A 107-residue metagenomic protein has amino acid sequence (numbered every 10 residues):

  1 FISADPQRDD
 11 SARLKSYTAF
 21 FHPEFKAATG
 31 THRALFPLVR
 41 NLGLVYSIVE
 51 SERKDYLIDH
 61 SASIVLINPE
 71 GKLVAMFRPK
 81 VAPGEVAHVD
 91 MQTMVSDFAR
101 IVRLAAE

Functional and structural regions predicted by a protein language model:
F1, H22-K26, S51, I58 (+1 more regions): A general structural-boundary detector
F1-L38: Structural microenvironment flanking redox-active thiols in thiol-disulfide oxidoreductases
S11-A12, I48-E50: Short secondary-structure boundary micro-motifs
T18-H22, Y46-V49, P83-V86: Short, low-complexity, polar/charged sequence segments that are solvent-exposed and flexible
A19-K26, R40-L44, K72, A99 (+1 more regions): Sec-exported extracytoplasmic/periplasmic mature domains
E24-F25, F36, R40-I48, D59-V65: Structural micro-motif
H32, E50-E52: A short, aromatic/hydrophobic, helix- or strand-capping loop or linear motif that either lines the entrance/gate
E52-E107: Thiol-/selenol-based redox modules, centered on thioredoxin-like and closely related oxidoreductase domains
